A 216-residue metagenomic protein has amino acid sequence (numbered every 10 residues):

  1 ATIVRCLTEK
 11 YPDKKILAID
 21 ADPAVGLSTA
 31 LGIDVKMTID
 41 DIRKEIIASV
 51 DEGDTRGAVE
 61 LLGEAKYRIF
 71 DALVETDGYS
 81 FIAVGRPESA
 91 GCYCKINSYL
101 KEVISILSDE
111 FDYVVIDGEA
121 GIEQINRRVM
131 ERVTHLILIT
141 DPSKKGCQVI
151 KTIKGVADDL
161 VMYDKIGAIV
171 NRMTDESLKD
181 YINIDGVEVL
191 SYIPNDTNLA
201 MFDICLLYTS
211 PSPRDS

Functional and structural regions predicted by a protein language model:
A1-K10: A conserved segment at the C-terminal end of the G1
E9, K95-M201: Conserved catalytic-core segment of NTP-binding enzymes
K10-V74: N-terminal phosphate/diphosphate-binding loop that engages ATP/GTP or pyrophosphate donors across diverse enzyme folds
I16-A18, Y79-F81, V189-Y192: Conserved beta-strand scaffold positions in the cores of enzyme catalytic domains, especially in NTP/NDP-utilizing
P23-V25, R86, A120, K144 (+2 more regions): Short, glycine/acidic-enriched loop or turn micro-motifs at the edges of active sites
E60-D71, E75-T76, S80-I116: Cytosolic-facing regulatory segments adjacent to core modules
F202-L207: Short, surface-exposed amphipathic charged segments that create phosphate/polyanion-binding patches used for binding
Y208-D215: Conserved small/polar residues in nucleotide/adenosyl-binding loops
